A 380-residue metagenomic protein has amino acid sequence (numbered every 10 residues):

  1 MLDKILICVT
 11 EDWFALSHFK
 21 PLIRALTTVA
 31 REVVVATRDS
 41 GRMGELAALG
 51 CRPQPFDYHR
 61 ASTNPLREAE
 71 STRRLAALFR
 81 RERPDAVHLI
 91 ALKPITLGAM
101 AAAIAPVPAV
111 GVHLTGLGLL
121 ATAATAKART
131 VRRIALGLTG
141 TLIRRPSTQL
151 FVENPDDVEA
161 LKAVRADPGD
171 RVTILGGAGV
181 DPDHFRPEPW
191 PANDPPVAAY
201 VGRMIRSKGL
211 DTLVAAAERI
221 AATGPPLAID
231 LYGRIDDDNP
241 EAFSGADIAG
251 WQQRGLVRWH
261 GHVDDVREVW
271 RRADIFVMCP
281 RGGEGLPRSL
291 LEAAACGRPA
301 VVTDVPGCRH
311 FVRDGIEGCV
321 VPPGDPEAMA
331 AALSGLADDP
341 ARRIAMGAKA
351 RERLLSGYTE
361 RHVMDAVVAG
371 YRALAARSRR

Functional and structural regions predicted by a protein language model:
T37-G41, V201, A228-F243: Glycosyltransferase donor-sugar binding loop
Q54-P55, L136-P187: Donor nucleotide-sugar binding/catalytic pocket of nucleotide-sugar-dependent glycosyltransferases
T63-R67, K162-A163, R171, G176-P195 (+3 more regions): Acidic anion/phosphate-binding donor-loop and adjacent secondary structure in glycosyltransferase catalytic cores
P189-K208, L213-E218, I229-D230: Conserved donor-binding/catalytic core segment of Leloir-type glycosyltransferases
G233, A242-V263: Nucleotide-activated donor-binding/catalytic signature segment of Leloir-type glycosyltransferases, i.e., the conserved
P299-V302, V312: Short hydrophobic beta-strand element within catalytic cores of glycosyltransferases and related nucleotide-activated
V312-G315, C319-E327, G335-P340: Conserved acidic donor-binding segment of nucleotide-sugar-dependent glycosyltransferases
A328, G335, R342-G357, V363-A369: A short, well-ordered alpha-helix in the C-terminal region of glycosyltransferases
